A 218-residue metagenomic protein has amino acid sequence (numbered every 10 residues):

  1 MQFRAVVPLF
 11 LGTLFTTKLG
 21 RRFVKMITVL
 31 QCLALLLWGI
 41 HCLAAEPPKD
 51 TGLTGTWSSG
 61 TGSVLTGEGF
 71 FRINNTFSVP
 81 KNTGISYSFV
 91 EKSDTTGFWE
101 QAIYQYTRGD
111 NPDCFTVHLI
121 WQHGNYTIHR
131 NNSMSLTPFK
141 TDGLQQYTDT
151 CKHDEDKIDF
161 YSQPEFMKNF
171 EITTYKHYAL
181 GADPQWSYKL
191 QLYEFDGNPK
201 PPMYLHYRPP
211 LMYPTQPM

Functional and structural regions predicted by a protein language model:
M1-A34: Classical eukaryotic N-terminal signal peptides for Sec-dependent ER targeting/secretion, especially the positively
F23, I27, Q31, W38-W121 (+2 more regions): Lipid interaction determinants
